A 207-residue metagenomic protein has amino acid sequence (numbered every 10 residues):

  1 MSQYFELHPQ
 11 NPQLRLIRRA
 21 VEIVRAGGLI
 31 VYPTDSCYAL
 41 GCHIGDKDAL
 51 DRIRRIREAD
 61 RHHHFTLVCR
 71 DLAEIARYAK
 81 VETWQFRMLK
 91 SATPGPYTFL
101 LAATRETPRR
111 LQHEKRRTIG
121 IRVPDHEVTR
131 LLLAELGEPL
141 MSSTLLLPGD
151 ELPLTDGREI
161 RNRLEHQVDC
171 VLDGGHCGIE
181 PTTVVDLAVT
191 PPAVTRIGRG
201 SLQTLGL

Functional and structural regions predicted by a protein language model:
M1-L207: Active-site-adjacent structural elements in enzyme catalytic cores
